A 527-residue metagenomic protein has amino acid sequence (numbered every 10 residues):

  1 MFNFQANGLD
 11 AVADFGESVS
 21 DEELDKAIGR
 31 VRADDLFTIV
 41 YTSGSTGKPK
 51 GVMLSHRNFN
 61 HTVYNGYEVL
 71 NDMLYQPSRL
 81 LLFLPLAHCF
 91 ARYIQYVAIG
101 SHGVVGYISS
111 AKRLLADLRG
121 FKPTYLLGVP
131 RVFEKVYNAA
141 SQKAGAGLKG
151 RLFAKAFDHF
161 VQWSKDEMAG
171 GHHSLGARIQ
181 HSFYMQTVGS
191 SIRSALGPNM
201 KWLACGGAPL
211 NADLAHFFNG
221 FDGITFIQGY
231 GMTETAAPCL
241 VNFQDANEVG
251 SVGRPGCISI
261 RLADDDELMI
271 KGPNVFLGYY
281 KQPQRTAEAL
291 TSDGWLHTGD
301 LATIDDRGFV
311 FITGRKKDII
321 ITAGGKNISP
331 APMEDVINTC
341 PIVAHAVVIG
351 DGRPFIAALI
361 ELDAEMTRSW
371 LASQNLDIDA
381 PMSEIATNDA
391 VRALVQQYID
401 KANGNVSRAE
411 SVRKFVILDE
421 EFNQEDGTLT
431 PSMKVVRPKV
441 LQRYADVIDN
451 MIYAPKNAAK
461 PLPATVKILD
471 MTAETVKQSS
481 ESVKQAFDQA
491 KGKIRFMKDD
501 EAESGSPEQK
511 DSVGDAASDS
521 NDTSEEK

Functional and structural regions predicted by a protein language model:
M1-F15: Structural core segment of the AMP-binding/adenylate-forming
N3, E17-Y41, K48, M73-R79: Conserved pre-ATP/AMP-binding loop-to-beta segment of ANL
F37-V63: Conserved AMP-binding A3 loop
H56, L210-A212, N219-I224, M232-G250 (+2 more regions): Active-site loops of AMP-binding adenylate-forming
N60-S190, N199, F221: Conserved AMP-binding/adenylation subdomain of ANL enzymes
C257, R261-T322: Conserved ATP-binding/catalytic segment of the ANL
V275, F309-N338, T367-D389, R408-V412 (+2 more regions): Adenylate-forming
H345-V347, Q396-D470: Conserved C-terminal "lid"/linker of ANL adenylate-forming enzymes
